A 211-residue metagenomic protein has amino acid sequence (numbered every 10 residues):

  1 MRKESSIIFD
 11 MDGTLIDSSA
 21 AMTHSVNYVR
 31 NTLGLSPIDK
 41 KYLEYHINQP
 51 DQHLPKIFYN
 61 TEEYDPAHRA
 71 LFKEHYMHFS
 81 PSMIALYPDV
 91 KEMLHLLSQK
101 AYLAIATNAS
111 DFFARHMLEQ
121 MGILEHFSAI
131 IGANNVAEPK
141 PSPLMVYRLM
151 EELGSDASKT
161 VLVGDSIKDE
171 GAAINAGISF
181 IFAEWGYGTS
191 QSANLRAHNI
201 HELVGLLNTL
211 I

Functional and structural regions predicted by a protein language model:
M1-S5, D111, R115-I211: Asp-based, Mg2+/Mn2+-dependent phosphohydrolase catalytic module
R2-K91, H95: N-terminal helical cap/lid subdomain that shapes the substrate entry/recognition surface in HAD-like hydrolases
I8-D10, A106, V163: Generic enzyme active-site microenvironment
M11-T14, Q99, L103, S110 (+2 more regions): Surface-exposed, interaction-prone regions with an acidic/low-complexity signature
L15, K40, S82, Y102-L103 (+2 more regions): A generic structural signal for short
D17, I105-T107, F182: Hydrophobic residues in well-ordered beta-strands that form the structural core
N31-S36, T61-Y64, K100, G122-H126 (+1 more regions): Short helix-capping segments at alpha-helix termini
H78-I105, D111-R115, K140-P143: Short, acidic loop-to-helix structural element flanking the phosphoryl-transfer center in phosphate-processing enzymes
